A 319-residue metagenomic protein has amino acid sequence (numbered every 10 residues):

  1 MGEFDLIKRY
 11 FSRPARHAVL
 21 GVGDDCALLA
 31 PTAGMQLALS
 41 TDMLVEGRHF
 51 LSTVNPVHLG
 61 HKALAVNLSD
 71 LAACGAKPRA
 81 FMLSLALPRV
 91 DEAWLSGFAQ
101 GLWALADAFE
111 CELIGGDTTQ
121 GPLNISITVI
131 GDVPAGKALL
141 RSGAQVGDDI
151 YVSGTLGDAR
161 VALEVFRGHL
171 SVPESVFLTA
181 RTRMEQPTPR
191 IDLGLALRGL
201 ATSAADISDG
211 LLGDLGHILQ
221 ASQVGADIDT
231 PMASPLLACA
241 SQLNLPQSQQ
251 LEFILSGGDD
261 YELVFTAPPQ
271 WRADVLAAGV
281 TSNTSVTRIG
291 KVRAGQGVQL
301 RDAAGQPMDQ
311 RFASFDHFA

Functional and structural regions predicted by a protein language model:
M1-N55, C74, R79, L83: Extreme N-terminal cap/leader segments of soluble proteins
M1-S12, P88-E112, T119-I125, I130 (+2 more regions): Glycine-/charge-enriched secondary-structure boundary and capping motifs
V19-V22, A38-S40, L113-G116, Y151-G154 (+2 more regions): General beta-strand structural signal in soluble alpha/beta enzymes
L20, T53-V66, V90-Q100: Glycine-rich anion/phosphate-binding loops
L28, N67, G75, L113 (+4 more regions): Residue-level signal for inorganic ion chemistry
P31, L44, K77-V165, K291: Glycine-rich anion-binding loops of enzyme active sites
R160-L178: Short, compositionally biased
S175-H217: Polyanion-binding loop/helix "lid" in catalytic or ligand-binding cores
